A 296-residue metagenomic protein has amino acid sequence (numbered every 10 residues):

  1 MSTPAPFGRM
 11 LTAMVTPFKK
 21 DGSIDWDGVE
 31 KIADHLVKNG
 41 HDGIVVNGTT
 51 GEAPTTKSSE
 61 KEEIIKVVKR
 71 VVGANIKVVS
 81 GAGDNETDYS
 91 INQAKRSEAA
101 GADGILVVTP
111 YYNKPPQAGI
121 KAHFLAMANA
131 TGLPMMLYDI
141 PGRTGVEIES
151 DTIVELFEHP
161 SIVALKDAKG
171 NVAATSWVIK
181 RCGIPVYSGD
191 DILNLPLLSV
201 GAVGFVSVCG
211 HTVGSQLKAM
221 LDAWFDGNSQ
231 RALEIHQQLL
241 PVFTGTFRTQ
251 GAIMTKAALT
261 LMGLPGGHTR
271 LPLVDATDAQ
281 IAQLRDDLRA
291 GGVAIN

Functional and structural regions predicted by a protein language model:
T3-T12, T16-G145, I153-E155: Active-site beta->alpha loop and helix N-cap motifs at the rims of alpha/beta catalytic domains
P6-T16, H35, N39-H41, S199-A202 (+2 more regions): C-terminal alpha-helical cap/extension of soluble enzyme domains
V29, K61, I65, S90 (+6 more regions): A general structural signal for well-ordered alpha-helical segments in protein cores
R70-I76, A100-G101, T131-L133, E158-S161 (+4 more regions): Short helix-capping segments at alpha-helix termini
E86, D190-D191, T277: Helix N-cap/beta->alpha junction signal
N129, R143-F247: Catalytic alpha/beta core domains of metabolic enzymes, predominantly
D139-I140, S161, R270-L271: Glycine-rich phosphate-binding "P-loop"
